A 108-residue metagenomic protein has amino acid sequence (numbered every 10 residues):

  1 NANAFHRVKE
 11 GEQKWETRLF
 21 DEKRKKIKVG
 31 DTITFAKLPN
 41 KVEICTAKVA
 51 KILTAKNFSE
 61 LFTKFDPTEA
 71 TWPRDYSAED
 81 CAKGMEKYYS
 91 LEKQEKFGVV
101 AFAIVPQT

Functional and structural regions predicted by a protein language model:
N1, R18-F20, A36, A50 (+1 more regions): A structural detector for beta-sheet-dominated domains
N1-V29: Compositionally biased, charged N-terminal/linker segments
W15, A47, F102: A broad, low-specificity signal marking well-ordered, structured residues that form hydrophobic/aromatic
D21, T32, K37-E43: Short, charged beta-turn/beta-strand-edge "cap" motif at the junction between a beta-strand and an adjacent loop
K28-G30, V42-I44, F97-V99: Short connector loops at helix/strand junctions that flank enzyme active sites, especially segments positioning acidic
D31, E43-T54: Short beta-strand-centered aromatic/proline hotspots
N40, K56-S59: Amphipathic alpha-helical interaction segments
E60-T108: Contiguous surface segments at macromolecular interaction interfaces
